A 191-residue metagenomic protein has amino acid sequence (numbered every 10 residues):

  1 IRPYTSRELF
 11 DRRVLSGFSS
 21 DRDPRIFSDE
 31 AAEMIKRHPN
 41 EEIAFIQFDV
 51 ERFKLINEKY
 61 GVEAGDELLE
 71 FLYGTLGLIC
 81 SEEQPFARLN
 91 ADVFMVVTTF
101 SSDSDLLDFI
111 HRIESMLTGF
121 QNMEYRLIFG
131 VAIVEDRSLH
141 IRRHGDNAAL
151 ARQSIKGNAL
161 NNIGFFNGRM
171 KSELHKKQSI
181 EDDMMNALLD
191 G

Functional and structural regions predicted by a protein language model:
I1, I35, E67, G77 (+2 more regions): Bacterial c-di-GMP phosphodiesterase EAL domain
I1-R12: Juxtamembrane or sensor-core-proximal signal-transducing alpha helices that couple sensory domains to cytosolic
P3-Y4, V50-E51, R169: PAS/PAC or PAS-like capping segment
F10-A44, E51-G77, A87-A91, M95 (+3 more regions): Conserved long alpha-helical elements within nucleotide-processing catalytic cores of c-di-GMP signaling and class III
E82-F86: A short linear hydrophobic-aromatic micro-motif
A87-N90, S115-A132, K156: Catalytic core regions of nucleotide second-messenger enzymes
V97-L106, M123-N147, A151, R169-E173: Catalytic strand-loop-helix junctions within cyclic-nucleotide turnover domains
F120-R126, G145-N167, D182-G191: Catalytic/regulatory signature loops of cyclic-dinucleotide turnover enzymes and related class III nucleotidyl cyclases
